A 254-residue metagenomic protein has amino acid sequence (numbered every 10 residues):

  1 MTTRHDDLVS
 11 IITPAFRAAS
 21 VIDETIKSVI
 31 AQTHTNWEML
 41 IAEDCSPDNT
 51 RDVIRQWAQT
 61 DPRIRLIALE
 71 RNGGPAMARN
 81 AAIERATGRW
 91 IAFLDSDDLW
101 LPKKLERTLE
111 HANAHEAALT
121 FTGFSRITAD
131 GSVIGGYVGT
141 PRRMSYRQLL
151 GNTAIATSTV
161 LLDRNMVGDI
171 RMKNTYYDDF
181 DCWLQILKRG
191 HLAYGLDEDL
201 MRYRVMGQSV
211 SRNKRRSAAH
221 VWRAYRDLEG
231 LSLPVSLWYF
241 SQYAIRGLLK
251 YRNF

Functional and structural regions predicted by a protein language model:
M1-I30: N-proximal low-complexity "stem/linker" segments adjacent to membrane-targeting elements
D7-S10, E38, D181: Cell-envelope/extracellular polymer assembly enzymes that use nucleotide-activated donors
S20-D23, D48-Q56, L99, K103: Acidic helix N-cap motif at the loop->helix transition within catalytic regions of sugar-transfer enzymes
S28, T35, E43-D52, R71 (+1 more regions): A conserved acidic beta->alpha catalytic loop
L69-A86: Glycine-rich, basic loop-to-helix element that forms the pyrophosphate-binding segment of sugar-nucleotide handling
E84, P141-R216, H220, A224: Conserved nucleotide-sugar donor-binding catalytic segment
I91: Short aromatic/hydrophobic "clamp" motif used to bind/position activated sugar donors
K103-I134: Conserved donor NDP-sugar-binding/catalytic core segment of glycosyltransferases
